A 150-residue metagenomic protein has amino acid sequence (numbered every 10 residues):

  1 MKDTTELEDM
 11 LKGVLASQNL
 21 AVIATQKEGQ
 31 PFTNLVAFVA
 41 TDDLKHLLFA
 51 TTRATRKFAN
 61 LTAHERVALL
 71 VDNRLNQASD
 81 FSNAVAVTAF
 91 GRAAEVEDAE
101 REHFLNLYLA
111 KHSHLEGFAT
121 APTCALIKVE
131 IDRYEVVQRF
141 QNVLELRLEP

Functional and structural regions predicted by a protein language model:
M1-A21: Extreme N-terminal tail/first-helix region
K2-D3, S82-P150: Charged, gly/pro-rich active-site loop segments
E6, N76-D80: Short helix-coil transition/hinge motifs at the ends and kinks of transmembrane helices, capturing the brief
L15-A16, T62, L109: Alpha-helix boundary recognition
Q18-R53, L61, A68-V71, D80-F81 (+1 more regions): Short beta-strand segments
K27, D72-R74, E116-P122: A short, aromatic/hydrophobic, helix- or strand-capping loop or linear motif that either lines the entrance/gate
T51-T55, L70-N76, L105-L115: Short acidic (Asp/Glu) patches
F58-T62, R147-E149: A short, polar/proline- and glycine-enriched secondary-structure boundary/capping micro-motif
